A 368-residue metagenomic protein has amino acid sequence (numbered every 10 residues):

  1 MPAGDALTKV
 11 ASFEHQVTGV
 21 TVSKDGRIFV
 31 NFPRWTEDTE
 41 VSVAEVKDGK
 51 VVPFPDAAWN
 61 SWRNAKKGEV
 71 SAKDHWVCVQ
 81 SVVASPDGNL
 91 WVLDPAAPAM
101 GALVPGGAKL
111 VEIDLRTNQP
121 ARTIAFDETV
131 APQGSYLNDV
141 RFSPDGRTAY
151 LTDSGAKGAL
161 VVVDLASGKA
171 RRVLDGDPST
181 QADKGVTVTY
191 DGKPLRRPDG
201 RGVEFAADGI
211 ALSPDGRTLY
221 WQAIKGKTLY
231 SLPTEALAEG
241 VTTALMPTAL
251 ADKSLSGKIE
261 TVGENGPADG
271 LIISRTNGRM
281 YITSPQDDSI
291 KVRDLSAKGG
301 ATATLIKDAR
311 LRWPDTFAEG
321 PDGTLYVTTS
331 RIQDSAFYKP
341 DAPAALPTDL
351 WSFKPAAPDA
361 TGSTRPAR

Functional and structural regions predicted by a protein language model:
A6-T8, V51-D74, N118-P132, A170-G200 (+3 more regions): Surface-exposed loop and turn segments in beta-propeller and other repeat-based domains that flank or scaffold
L7-V41: Beta-strand-rich domains and repeat architectures in extracellular enzymes and scaffolds, especially beta-propellers
F13-D25, G68-N89, L93, V130-A149 (+3 more regions): Beta-rich, blade/repeat-based domains predominating in secreted/periplasmic proteins but also intracellular
F29-N64, M100-P105, K109, I113-R116: Beta-propeller domains
V30-T36, H75, V92-P95, L151-G155 (+5 more regions): Conserved beta-strand positions in repeat-built beta-propeller and related beta-rich domains
V43-G49, G106-N118, V163-D164, G168 (+1 more regions): Beta-propeller blade signature
R116, L165-A170, P178, L232-P247 (+2 more regions): Short loop/turn segments immediately following beta-strands, especially the blade-tip and inter-blade linker loops
A318-R368: Blade-level signature of beta-propeller repeat domains, shared across WD40, Kelch, NHL, RCC1 and BNR/Asp-box propellers
